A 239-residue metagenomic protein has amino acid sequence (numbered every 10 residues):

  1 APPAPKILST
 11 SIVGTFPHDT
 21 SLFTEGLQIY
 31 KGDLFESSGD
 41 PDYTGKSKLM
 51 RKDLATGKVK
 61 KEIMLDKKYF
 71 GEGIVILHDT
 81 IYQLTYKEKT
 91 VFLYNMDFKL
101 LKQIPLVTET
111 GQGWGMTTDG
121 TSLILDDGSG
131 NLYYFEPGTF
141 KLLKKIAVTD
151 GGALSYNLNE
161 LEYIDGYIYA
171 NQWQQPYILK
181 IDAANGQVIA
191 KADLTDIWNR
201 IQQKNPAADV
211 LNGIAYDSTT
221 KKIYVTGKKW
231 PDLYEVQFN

Functional and structural regions predicted by a protein language model:
P2-S21, L54-K60: A short helix->beta-strand "capping" segment at the edge of beta-propeller domains
V13-H18, K60-K67, L106-V107, K145-L154 (+1 more regions): Surface-exposed loop and turn segments in beta-propeller and other repeat-based domains that flank or scaffold
V13-K48, E62-V75, W114-G115, G227-D232: Beta-strand-rich domains and repeat architectures in extracellular enzymes and scaffolds, especially beta-propellers
T20-K31, K67-L77, V107-G120, G152-I164 (+1 more regions): Beta-rich, blade/repeat-based domains predominating in secreted/periplasmic proteins but also intracellular
E36-Y43, Q83-E88, L125-S129, A170-Q174 (+1 more regions): Conserved beta-strand positions in repeat-built beta-propeller and related beta-rich domains
K52-G57, N95-K99, E136-F140, D182-G186 (+1 more regions): Short loop/turn segments that connect beta-strands within beta-propeller blades
T56-Y86, T90-Y94, L100-T110: Blade-loop segments of beta-propeller domains
V91-G151: Hydrophobic, well-structured mid-protein blocks that either form specific transmembrane helices
